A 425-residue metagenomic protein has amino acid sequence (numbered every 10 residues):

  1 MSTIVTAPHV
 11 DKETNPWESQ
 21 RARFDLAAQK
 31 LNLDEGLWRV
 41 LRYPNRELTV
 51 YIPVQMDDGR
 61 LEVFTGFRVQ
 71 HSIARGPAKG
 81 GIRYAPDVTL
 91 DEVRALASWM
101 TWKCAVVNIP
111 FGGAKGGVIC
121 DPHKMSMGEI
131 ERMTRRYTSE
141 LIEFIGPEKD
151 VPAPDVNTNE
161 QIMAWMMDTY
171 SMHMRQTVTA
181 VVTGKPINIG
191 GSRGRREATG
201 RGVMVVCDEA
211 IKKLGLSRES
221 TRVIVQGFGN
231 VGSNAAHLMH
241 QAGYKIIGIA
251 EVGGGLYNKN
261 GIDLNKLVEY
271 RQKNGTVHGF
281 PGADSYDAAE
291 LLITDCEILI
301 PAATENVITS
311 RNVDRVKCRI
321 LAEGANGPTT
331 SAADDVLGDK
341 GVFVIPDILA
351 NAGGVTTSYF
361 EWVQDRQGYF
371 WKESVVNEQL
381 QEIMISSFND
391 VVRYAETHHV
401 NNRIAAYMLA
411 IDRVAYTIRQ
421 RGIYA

Functional and structural regions predicted by a protein language model:
A7-N15, A210-I211, R315-A425: Adenosine-phosphate binding glycine-rich loop
P8-Y51: Short, Gly/Pro- and small/polar-rich lid/capping loops
V50-P122: Glycine-rich, N-terminal phosphate-binding loop and its surrounding beta-alpha-beta segment
A85, A105-E219: Glycine/serine-rich phosphate-binding loop and adjoining beta1-alpha1 elements at the start of nucleotide-handling
A95, V151-A153, Q176-V182, V225 (+5 more regions): General beta-strand structural signal in soluble alpha/beta enzymes
G191-I293: Glycine-rich phosphate/diphosphate-binding loop of Rossmann-like nucleotide-binding domains
G254-V344: Rossmann-like adenosine-cofactor binding region
